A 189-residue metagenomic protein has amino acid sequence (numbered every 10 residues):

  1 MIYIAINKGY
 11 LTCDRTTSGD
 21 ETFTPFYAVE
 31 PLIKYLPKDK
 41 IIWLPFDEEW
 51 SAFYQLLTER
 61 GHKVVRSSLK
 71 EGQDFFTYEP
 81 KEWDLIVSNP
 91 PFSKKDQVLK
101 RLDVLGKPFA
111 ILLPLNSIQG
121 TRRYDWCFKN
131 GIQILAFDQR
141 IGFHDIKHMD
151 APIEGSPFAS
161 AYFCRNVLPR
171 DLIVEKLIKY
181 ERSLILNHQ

Functional and structural regions predicted by a protein language model:
M1-Q189: Class I S-adenosyl-L-methionine-dependent methyltransferase catalytic core
